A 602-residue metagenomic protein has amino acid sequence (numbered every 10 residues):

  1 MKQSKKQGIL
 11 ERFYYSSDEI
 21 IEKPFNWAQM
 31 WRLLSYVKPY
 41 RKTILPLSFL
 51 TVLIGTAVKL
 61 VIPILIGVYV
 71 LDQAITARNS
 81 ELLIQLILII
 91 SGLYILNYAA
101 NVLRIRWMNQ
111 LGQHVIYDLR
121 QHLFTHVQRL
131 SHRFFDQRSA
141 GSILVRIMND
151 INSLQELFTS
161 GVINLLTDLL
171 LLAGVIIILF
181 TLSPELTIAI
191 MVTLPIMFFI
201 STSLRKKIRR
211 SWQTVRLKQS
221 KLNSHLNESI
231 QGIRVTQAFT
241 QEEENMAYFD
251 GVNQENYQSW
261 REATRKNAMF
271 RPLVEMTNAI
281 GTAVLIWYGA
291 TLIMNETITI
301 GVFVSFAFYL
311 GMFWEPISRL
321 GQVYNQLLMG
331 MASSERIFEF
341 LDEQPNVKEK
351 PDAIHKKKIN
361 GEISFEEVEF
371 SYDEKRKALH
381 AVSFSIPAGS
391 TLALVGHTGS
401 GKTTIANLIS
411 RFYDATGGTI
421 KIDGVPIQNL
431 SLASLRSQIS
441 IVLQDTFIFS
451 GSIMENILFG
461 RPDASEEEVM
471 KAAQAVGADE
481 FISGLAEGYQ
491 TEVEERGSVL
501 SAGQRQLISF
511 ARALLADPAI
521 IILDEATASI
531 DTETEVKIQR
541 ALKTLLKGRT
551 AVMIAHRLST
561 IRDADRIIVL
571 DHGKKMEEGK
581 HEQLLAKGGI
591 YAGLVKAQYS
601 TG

Functional and structural regions predicted by a protein language model:
M1-V58, A74-L86, R104-M108, G112 (+7 more regions): Membrane-integrated ABC transporters
Q29, V37, R104, M108-G112 (+2 more regions): Juxtamembrane loop-to-helix connectors within ABC transporter transmembrane domains
L34, P39-K42, H132-R133, N149-F158 (+7 more regions): An intracellular "coupling" helix at the cytosolic face of ABC transporter transmembrane type-1 domains
T43-I54, L93, I163-T214, I286-I298 (+1 more regions): Transmembrane helices of ABC transporter permease
L45-A100, W107, F180-E185, A283 (+1 more regions): Transmembrane helix-loop-helix hairpins at lipid-water interfaces of multipass membrane proteins, especially the type-1
P46, V58-I62, L88, A100 (+3 more regions): Hydrophobic alpha-helical transmembrane segments of ABC transporter permease domains
N79-E81, Q85-L88, I178-V192, E262 (+2 more regions): Helix-loop-helix
E349, K356-G602: ABC-type nucleotide-binding domain
